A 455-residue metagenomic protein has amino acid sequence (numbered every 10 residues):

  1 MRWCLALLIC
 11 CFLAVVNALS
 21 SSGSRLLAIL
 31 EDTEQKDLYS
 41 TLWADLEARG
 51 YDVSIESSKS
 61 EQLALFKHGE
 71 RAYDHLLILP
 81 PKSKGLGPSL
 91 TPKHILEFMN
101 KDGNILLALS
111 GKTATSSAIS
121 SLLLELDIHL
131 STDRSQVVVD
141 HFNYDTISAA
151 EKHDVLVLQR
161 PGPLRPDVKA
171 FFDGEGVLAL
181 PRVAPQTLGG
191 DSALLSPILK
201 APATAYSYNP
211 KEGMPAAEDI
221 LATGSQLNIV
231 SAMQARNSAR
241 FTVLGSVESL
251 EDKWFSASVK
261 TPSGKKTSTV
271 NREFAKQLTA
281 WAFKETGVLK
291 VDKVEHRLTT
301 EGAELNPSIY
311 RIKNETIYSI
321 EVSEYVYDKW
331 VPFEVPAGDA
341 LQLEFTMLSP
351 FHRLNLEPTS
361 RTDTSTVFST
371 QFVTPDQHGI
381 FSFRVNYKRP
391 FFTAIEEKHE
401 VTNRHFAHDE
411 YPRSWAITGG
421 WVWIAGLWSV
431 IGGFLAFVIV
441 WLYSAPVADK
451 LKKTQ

Functional and structural regions predicted by a protein language model:
M1-A18: Fungal secretory targeting signals
V16-Q455: Short, surface-exposed patches at the edges or C-terminal ends of soluble domains, predominantly
